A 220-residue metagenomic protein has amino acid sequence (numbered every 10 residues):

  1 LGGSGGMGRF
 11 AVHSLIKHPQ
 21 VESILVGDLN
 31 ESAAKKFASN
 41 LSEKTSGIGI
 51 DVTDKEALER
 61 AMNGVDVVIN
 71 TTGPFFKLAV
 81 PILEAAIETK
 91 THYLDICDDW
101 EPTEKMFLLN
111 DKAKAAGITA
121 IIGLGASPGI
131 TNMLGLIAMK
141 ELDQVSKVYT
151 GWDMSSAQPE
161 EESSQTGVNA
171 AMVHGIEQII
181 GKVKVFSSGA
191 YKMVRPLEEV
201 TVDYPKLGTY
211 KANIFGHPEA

Functional and structural regions predicted by a protein language model:
L1-K17: N-terminal Rossmann NAD(P)H-binding glycine-rich loop of SDR-like oxidoreductase domains
G5, L29-S32: Helix N-cap at the beta1-alpha1 junction of Rossmann-like dinucleotide-binding domains, i.e., the first residues
V26, G47-G49: Conserved residues in the N-terminal Rossmann fold of short-chain dehydrogenase/reductase
F37-T45: Short, conserved SAM-binding/catalytic segment of Class I S-adenosyl-L-methionine-dependent methyltransferases
G49-L78: Conserved Rossmann-fold cofactor-binding substructure of NAD(P)-dependent oxidoreductases
P74, A85-T103: ADP-ribose/adenylate-binding Rossmann-like module
I96-T119: Rossmann-fold NAD(P)-binding glycine/threonine-rich loop
K140-A220: Active-site-lining helix/loop region of Rossmann-like oxidoreductase modules
